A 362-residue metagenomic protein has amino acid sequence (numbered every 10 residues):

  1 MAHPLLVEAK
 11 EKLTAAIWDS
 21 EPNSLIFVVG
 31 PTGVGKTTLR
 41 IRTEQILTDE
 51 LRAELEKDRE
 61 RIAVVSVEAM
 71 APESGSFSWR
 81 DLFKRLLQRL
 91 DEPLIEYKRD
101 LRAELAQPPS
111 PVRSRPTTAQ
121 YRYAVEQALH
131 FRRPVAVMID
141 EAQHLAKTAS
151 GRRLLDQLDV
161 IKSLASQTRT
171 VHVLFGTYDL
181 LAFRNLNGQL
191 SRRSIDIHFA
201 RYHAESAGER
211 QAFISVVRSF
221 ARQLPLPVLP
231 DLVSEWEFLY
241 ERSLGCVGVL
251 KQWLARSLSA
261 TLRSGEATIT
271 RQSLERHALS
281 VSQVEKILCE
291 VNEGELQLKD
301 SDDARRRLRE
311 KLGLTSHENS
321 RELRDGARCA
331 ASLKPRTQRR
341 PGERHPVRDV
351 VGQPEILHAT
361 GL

Functional and structural regions predicted by a protein language model:
M1-T14: N-terminal pre-Walker A segment at the start of P-loop NTPase domains
P22-I41: Walker A/P-loop nucleotide-binding motif
G35-R61: P-loop NTPase Walker A phosphate-binding motif
K36-T37, S74-F77, L180-N185: Switch/connector loops and helix/strand junctions flanking conserved nucleotide-binding motifs in nucleotide-processing
V64-E96: Conserved NTP-binding/hydrolysis module of P-loop NTPases
S78-D81, E92-D156, L164, V171 (+1 more regions): Mid-core helix/loop region of P-loop NTP-binding domains shared across ATPases and GTPases
E126-A136, A146-A149, L154-S234: The catalytic "switch" region of P-loop NTPases
S206-A207, Q211-L362: C-terminal alpha-helical "lid" subdomain
